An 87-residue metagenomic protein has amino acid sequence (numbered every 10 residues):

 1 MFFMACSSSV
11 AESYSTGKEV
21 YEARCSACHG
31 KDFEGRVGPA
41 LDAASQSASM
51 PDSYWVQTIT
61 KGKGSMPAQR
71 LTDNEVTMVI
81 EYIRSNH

Functional and structural regions predicted by a protein language model:
F3-A5: C-terminal motif of bacterial Sec signal peptides marking the signal peptidase cleavage site
S7-S9: Bacterial signal peptide processing site
Y14, K18, G30, E34-T58: Gly/Gly-Pro-rich "capping" loops immediately C-terminal to redox-active cysteine motifs in periplasmic/lumenal
V20-K31, V79, I83: The canonical Cys-X-X-Cys-His
R36-A44, T58-H87: Axial heme c-ligation environment in periplasmic c-type cytochrome domains
